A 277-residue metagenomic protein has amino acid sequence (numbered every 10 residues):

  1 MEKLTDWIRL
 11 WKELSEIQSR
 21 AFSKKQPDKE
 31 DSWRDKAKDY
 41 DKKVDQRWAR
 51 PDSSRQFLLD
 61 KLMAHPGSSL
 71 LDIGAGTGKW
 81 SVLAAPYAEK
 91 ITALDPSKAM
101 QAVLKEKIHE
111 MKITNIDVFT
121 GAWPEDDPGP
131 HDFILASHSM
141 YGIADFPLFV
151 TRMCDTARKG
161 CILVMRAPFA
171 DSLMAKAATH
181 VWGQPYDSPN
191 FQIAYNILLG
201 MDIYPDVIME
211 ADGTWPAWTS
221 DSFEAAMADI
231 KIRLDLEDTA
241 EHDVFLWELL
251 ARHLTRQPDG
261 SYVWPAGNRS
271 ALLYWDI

Functional and structural regions predicted by a protein language model:
M1-A64: Conserved class I S-adenosyl-L-methionine
L71, T77-P124: Class I SAM-dependent methyltransferase SAM/SAH-binding core
D127-F133: A short acidic, Gly/Pro-enriched loop at the edge of an enzyme's catalytic core that lines a small-molecule cofactor
F133-D145: A short SAM/SAH-binding and catalytic strip from SAM-dependent methyltransferases
P147-I162: A short glycine-rich, Lys/Arg-flanked "PGG" loop and its adjoining helix->strand segment in the class I
G160-D187: Conserved class I S-adenosyl-L-methionine
D187-D202: Short alpha-helix
D206-I277: Conserved Class I S-adenosyl-L-methionine
